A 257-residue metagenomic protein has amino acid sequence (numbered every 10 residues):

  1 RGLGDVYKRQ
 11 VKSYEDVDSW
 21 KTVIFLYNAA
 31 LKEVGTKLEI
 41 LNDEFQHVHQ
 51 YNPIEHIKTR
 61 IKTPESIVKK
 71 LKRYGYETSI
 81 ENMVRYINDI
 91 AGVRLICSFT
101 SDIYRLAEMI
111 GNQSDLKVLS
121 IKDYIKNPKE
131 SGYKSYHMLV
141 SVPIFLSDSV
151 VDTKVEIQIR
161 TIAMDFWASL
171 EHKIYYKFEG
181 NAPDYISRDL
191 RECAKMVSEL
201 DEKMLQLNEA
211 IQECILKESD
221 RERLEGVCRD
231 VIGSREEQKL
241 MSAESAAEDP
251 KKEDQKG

Functional and structural regions predicted by a protein language model:
R1-Y7: Short, small-residue-biased leader/transition segments that mark boundaries at the very start of proteins
K8-L31, G35-E44, V155-G257: An acidic, glycine-/histidine-flanked metal-binding catalytic module
Y27, L31, P64, T100-I103 (+1 more regions): Generic alpha-helical secondary structure
A30-L31, G35, E39-Y76: Surface-exposed, low-hydrophobicity interaction/linker segments
Q46, T78-N88: Short, flexible, solvent-exposed loop/turn segments with mixed acidic/basic and small polar residues
I54-I57, M83-V84, I96: Glycine-rich, low-complexity intrinsically disordered segments
V84, C97-Q206: Long beta-strand-rich cores associated with HINT superfamily self-processing modules
I90-C97: Terminal, regulation- and interaction-focused segments at domain boundaries
